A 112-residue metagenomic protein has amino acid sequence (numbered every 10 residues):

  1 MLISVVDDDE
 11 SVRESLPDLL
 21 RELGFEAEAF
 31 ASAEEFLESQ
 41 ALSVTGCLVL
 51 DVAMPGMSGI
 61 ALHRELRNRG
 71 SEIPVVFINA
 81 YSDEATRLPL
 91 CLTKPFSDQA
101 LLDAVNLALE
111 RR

Functional and structural regions predicted by a protein language model:
E10-E28: Two-component/phosphorelay signaling modules centered on CheY-like receiver
A29-C47: Acidic, metal-coordinating helix/loop segments flanking the phosphotransfer/catalytic sites of two-component signaling
A31-S32, S58-L62: Acidic catalytic/metal-coordinating carboxylates
E38, I60-S71: Short amphipathic alpha-helix used as the core "switch/output" element in two-component signaling
D51: Active-site residues of response regulator receiver
M54: Receiver (REC) domain active-site loop signature in two-component systems and cognate sites in sensor histidine kinases
V76-N79: Hydrophobic/aromatic residues positioned on beta-strands within the core alpha/beta folds
F96-E110: C-terminal output helix
